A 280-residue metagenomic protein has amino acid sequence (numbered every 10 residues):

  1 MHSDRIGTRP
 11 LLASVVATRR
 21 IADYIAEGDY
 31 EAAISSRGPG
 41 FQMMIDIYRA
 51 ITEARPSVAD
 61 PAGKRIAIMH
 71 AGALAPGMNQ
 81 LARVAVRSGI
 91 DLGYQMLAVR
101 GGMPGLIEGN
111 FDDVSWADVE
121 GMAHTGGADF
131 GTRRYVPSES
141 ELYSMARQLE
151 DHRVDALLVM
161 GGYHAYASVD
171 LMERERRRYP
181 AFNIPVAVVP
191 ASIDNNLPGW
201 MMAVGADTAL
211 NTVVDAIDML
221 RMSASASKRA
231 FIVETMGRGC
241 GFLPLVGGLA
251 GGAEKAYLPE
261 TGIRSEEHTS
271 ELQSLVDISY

Functional and structural regions predicted by a protein language model:
M1-I47: Helix-enriched interaction subdomains in cytosolic or periplasmic regions, typified by TIR/SEFIR signaling/NADase cores
M1-P10, R55-I107: N-terminal phosphate-binding or glycine-rich loops at protein starts, especially the Walker A/P-loop of NTPases
E27-D60, L106-D155, H164-Y166, M202-N211 (+1 more regions): Glycine-rich oxoanion-binding loops at beta->alpha junctions
R65-G77, A128-T132, D155-G161, V188 (+1 more regions): Short glycine-rich or small-residue beta-strand-to-loop segments that form or flank ligand, phosphate, metal/Fe-S
Q80-A85, Y163-I184, P244: Short Gly/Thr/Asp-enriched flexible loops that form oxyanion-binding sites at enzyme active sites
E175-A203, L210-T212, Y257-R264: Short, acidic/small-residue loops that bind anionic groups at enzyme active sites
S223-I263: Conserved anion/nucleotide-ligand pocket segment
E267-Y280: Single conserved hydrophobic/aromatic residue that forms the stacking wall/gate of nucleotide- or nucleobase-binding
